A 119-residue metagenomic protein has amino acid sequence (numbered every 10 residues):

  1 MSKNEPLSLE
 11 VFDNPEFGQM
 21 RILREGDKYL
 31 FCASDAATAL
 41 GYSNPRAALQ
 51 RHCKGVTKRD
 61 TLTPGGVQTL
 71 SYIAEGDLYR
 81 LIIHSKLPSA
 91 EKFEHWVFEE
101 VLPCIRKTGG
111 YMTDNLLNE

Functional and structural regions predicted by a protein language model:
M1-E119: An anion-engaging/catalytic patch
